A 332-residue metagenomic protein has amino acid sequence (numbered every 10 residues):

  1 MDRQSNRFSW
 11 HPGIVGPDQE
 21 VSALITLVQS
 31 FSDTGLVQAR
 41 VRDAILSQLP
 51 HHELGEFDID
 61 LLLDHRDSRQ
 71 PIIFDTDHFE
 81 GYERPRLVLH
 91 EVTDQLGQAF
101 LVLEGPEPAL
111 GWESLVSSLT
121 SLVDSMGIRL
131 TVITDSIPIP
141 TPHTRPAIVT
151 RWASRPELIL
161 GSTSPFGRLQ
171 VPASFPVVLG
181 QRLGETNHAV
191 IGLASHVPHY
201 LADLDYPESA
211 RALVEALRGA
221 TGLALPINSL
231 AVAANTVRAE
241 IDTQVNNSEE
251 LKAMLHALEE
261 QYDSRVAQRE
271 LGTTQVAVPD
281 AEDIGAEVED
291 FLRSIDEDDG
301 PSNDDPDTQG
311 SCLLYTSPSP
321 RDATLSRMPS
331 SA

Functional and structural regions predicted by a protein language model:
D2-G105: N-terminal short beta-loop-beta anion/metal-coordinating cradle
Q98, P106-P156, L179: Internal, conserved structured core segments that host functional sites
P140-A220, A224: Catalytic cores of processing enzymes, dominated by hydrolases/peptidases, characterized by acidic/His-rich
E185, I191-A277: C-terminal interaction module
V278-D298: Short acidic, low-complexity intrinsically disordered linear motifs used for protein-protein interactions
E297-D304, L313-L314: Extended non-globular C-terminal regions
Y315-P320: Conserved small/polar residues in nucleotide/adenosyl-binding loops
R327-A332: Hydrophobic alpha-helical segments, chiefly the membrane-spanning helices and signal/signal-anchor peptides
